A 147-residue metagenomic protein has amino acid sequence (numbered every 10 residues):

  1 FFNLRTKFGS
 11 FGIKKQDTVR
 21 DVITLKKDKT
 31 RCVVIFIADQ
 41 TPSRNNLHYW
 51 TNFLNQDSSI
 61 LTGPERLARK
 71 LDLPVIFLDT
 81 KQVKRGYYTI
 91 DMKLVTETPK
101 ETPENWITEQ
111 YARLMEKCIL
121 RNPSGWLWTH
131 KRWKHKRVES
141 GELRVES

Functional and structural regions predicted by a protein language model:
F1-Q16: Membrane-interfacial amphipathic helices and adjacent loop/beta segments that form the lipid-substrate binding surface
Q16-S147: Non-catalytic C-terminal accessory region of glycerolipid acyltransferases and related lyso-lipid remodeling enzymes
